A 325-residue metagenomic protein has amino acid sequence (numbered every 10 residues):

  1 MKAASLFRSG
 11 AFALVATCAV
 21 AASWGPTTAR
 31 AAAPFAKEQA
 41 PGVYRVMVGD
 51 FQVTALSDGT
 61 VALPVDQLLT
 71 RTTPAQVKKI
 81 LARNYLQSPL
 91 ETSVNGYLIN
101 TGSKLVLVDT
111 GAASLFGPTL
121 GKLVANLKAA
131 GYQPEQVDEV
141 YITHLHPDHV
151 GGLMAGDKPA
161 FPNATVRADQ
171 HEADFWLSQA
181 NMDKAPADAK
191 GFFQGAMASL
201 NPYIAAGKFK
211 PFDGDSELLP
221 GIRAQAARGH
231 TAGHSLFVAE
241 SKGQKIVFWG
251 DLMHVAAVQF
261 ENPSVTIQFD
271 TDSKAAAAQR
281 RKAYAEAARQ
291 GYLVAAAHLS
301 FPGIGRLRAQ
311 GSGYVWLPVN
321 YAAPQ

Functional and structural regions predicted by a protein language model:
K2-L14, W24: Bacterial N-terminal signal peptides that target proteins for export
C18, W24-V124, K128, Q136-E139 (+2 more regions): Metallo-beta-lactamase
D58-G59, T110-A113, L145, H171-E172 (+3 more regions): Active-site metal-binding loops of divalent metal-dependent hydrolases
L86-P89, Q225-G229: Short Gly/Pro-enriched turn/cap motifs at secondary-structure boundaries
G117, V238, K242-Q325: Cap/insert and terminal regions of metallo-dependent hydrolase folds
G121, K128-Y132, Q136, D169-A226 (+2 more regions): Metallo-beta-lactamase
V137-V150: Metallo-beta-lactamase
D157-N163: Short, conserved loop/helix-junction motifs that constitute active-site signature segments in enzyme catalytic cores
